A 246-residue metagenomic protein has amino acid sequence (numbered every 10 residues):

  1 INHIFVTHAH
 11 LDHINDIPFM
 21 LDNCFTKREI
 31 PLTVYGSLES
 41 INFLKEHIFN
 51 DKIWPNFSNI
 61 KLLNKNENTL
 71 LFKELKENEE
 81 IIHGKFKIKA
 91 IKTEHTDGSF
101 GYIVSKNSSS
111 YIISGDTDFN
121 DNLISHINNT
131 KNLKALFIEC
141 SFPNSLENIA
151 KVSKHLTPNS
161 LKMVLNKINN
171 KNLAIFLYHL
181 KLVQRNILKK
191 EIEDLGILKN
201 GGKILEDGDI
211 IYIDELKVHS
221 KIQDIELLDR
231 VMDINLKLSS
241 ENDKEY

Functional and structural regions predicted by a protein language model:
I1-G36, L133-K134: Active-site metal-binding motif and surrounding structural segment of the metallo-beta-lactamase
N2-D12, G36-S37, I112-D116, F137-E139 (+2 more regions): Active-site neighborhood of phospho(di)ester-bond hydrolases with catalytic His/Asp-centered motifs
H8, L44, I88, D116 (+2 more regions): Divalent metal-coordination and catalytic microenvironments
I17-M20, L44, L123, I192: Hydrophobic packing residues within well-ordered alpha-helices of enzyme cores
K27-L70: Acidic/polar short surface loop at catalytic or gating sites that assists cofactor/ion binding and chemistry
I30, K61-L71, G84-F86, K171 (+1 more regions): A short helix-to-beta-strand connector/capping loop
L71-H126, D209-Y246: Core dinuclear metal-dependent hydrolase active-site scaffold
D118-D207, L238: Cap/insert and terminal regions of metallo-dependent hydrolase folds
